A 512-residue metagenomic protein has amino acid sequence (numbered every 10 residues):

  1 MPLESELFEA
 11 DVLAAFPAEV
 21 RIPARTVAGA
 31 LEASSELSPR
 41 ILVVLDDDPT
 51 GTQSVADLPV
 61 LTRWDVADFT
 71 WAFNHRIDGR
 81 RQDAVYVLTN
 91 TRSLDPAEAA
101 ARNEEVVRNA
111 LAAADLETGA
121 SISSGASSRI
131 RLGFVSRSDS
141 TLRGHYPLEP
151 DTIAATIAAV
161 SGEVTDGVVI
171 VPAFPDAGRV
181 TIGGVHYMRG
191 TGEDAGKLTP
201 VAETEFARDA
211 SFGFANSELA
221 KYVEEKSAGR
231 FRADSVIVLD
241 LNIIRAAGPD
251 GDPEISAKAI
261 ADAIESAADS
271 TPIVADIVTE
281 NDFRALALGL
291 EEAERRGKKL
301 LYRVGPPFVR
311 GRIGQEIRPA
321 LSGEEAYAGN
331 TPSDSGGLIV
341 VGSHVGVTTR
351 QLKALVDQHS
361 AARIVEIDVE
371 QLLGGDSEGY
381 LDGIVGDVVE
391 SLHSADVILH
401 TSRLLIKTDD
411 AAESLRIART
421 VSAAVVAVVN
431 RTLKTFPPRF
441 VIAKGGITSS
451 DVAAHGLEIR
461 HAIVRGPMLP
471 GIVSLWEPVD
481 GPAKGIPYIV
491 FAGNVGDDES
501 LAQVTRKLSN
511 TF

Functional and structural regions predicted by a protein language model:
F8-R80, D176: N-terminal basic/disordered segments at the start of proteins
E36-I41, D46, A72, R81-D83 (+3 more regions): Cap/lid and interdomain-hinge subdomains that line or gate substrate/regulatory clefts in soluble alpha/beta enzymes
S54-L58, H145-E149, R179-G190, R284-G289 (+5 more regions): Short acidic, glycine/serine/threonine-rich loops at helix termini
L58-V60, P438-F440, K444-G496, S500: Conserved, well-ordered active-site substructure
D78-T91, L392-H393, L475-F512: A structural-propensity feature for long, helix-poor, extended segments
V304-D334, R465-I489, G493: Short, flexible loop segments at boundaries between secondary-structure elements
E325-A427: A glycine- and small/hydrophobic-rich beta-loop-beta segment that serves as a flexible "lid/hinge" or phosphate-binding
R416-I447, V452-A454: Extended C-terminal subregions enriched in glycine
